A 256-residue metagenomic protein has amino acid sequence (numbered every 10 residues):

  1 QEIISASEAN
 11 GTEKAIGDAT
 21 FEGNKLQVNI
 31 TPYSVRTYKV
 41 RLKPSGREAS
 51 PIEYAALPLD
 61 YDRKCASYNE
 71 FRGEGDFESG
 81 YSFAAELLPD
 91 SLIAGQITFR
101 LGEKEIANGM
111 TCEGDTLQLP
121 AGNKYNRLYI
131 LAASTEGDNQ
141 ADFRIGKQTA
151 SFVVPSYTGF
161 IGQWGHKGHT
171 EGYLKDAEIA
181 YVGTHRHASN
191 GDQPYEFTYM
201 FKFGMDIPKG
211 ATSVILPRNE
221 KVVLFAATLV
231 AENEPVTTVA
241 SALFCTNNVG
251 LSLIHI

Functional and structural regions predicted by a protein language model:
Q1-S50: C-terminal beta-sandwich/jelly-roll accessory domains of carbohydrate-active enzymes
S45-L253: N-terminal/edge-of-domain interface segments
